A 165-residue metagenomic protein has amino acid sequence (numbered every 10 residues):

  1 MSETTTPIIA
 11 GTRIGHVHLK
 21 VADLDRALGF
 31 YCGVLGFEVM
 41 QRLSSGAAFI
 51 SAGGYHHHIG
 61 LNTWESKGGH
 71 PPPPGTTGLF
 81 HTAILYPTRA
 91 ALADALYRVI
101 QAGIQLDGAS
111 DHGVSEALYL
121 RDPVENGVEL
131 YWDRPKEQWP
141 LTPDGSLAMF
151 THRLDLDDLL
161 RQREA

Functional and structural regions predicted by a protein language model:
M1-I8, L96-A165: Vicinal oxygen chelate
S2-T6, K67-P72: Short beta-strand/turn micro-motifs at beta-sheet edges
I8-G11, L19-E65: Core segments of cupin and vicinal oxygen chelate
R13-A22, H70-R98, E116-N126: Vicinal oxygen chelate
G29, G33, A93-Y97, Q101: Replace "anionic and nucleotidyl ligands
L43, P73-G75, D111: Short glycine/proline-enriched turns and hinge-like loops at secondary-structure junctions
S51, N62, A83, R121 (+1 more regions): Residues in well-ordered beta-strands of folded domains
